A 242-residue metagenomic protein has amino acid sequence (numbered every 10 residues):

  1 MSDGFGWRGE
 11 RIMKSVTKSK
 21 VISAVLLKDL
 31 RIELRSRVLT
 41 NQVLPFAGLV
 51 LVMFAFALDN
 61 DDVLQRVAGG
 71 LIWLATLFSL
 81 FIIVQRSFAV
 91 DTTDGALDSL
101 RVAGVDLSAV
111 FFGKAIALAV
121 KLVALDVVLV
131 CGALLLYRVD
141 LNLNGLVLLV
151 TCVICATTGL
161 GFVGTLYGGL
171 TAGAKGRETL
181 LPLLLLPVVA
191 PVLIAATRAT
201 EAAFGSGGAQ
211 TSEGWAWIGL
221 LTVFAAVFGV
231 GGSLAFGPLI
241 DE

Functional and structural regions predicted by a protein language model:
M13-V43: Aromatic- and glycine-rich beta-strand/loop motifs that create alpha-glucan
K14, L135, A225-E242: Junction motif at the cytosolic side of a transmembrane helix
E33, F81-R101: Transmembrane helix boundary and interhelical loop/hinge segments in multi-pass membrane proteins
R37-L58, W73-L77, L184-A195, F224-G231: Hydrophobic alpha-helical transmembrane segments of multi-pass membrane transport/permease proteins
A57-V67, C131-C152, T200-I218: Membrane-interfacial helix-loop-helix connectors in multipass membrane proteins
A68-V84: Long, hydrophobic alpha-helical segments
L107-L134: Selective transmembrane-helix segments that form parts of the transport pathway or gating/packing helices in multipass
G145, C152-L186, G237-E242: A structural motif at transmembrane helix-loop-helix junctions in multipass membrane proteins
